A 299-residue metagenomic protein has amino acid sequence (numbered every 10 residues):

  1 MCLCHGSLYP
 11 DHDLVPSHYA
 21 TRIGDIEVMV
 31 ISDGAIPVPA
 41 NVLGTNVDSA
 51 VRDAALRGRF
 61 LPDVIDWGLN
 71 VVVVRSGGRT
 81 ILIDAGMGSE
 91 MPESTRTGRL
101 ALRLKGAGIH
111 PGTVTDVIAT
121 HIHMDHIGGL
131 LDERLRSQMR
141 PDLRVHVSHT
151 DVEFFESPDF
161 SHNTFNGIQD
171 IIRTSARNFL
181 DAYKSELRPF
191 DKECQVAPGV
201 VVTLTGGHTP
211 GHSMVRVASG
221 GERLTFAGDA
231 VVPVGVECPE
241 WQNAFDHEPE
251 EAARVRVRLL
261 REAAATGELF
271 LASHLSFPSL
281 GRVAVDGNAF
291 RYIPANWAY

Functional and structural regions predicted by a protein language model:
L14-A107, M214-D229: Conserved beta-strand hairpin/beta-sheet module of binuclear metal-dependent hydrolase folds, prominently
P16, P37-P39, I122-G129, F154 (+3 more regions): Active-site environment of divalent metal-dependent phosphoester hydrolases
D25, V74, D84, V114 (+7 more regions): Divalent metal-coordination and catalytic microenvironments
D33-G34, A85-G88, I122, T150-D151 (+4 more regions): Active-site metal-binding loops of divalent metal-dependent hydrolases
G77, S94-H146: Active-site metal-binding motif and surrounding structural segment of the metallo-beta-lactamase
G88-M91, S161-N163, W241-D246: Short glycine-enriched, charge-decorated loop/helix-capping segments at active-site entrances that position
S94, A218-Y299: Cap/insert and terminal regions of metallo-dependent hydrolase folds
G98, R103-I109, T113, P141-L204 (+1 more regions): Metallo-beta-lactamase
